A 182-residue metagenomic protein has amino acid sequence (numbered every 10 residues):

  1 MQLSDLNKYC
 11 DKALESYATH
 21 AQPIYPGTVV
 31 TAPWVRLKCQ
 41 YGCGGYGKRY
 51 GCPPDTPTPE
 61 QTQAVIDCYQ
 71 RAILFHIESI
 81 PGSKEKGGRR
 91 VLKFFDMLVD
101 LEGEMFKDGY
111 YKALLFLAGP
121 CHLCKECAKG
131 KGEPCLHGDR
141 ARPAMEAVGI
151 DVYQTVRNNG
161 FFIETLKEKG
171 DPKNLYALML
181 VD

Functional and structural regions predicted by a protein language model:
L3-L6, H20-Q22, T28-R49, P54-D182: Catalytic cores of enzyme domains
C10: Short alpha-helix
